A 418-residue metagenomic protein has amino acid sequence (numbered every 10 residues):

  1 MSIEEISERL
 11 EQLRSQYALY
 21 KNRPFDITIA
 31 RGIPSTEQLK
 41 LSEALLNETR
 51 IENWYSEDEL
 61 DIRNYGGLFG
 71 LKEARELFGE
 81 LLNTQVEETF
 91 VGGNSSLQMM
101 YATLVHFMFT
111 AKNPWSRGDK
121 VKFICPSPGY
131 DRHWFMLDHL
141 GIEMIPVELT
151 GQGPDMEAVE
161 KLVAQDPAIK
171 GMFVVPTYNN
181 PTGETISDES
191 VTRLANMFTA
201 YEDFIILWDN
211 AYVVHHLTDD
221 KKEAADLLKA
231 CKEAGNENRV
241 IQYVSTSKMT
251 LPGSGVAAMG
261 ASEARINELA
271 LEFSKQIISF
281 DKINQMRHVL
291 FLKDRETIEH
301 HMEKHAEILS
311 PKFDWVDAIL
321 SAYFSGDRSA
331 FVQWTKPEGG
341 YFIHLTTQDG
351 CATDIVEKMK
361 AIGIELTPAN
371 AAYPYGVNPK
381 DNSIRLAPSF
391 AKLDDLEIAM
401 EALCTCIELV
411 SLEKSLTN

Functional and structural regions predicted by a protein language model:
M1-F69, A74, E80, A361-I364: N-terminal "arm"/small-domain region of PLP-dependent enzymes with the aminotransferase-like
R31, E303-D317, A330-T346: Conserved glycine-rich beta-strand-loop-beta hairpin in the small C-terminal domain of fold type I
G32-T36, S96-L97, G129-D131, Q152 (+9 more regions): Short, solvent-exposed loop/turn segments at secondary-structure junctions
W54, E59-E202, V213-G235, C404 (+1 more regions): Conserved core of the PLP fold type I
G92, K232-S310, Y323, L412: Conserved core segment of the aminotransferase class I/II
H344-D349, L366-E401, T405-C406: Conserved PLP-binding active-site segment of the aspartate aminotransferase-like
I355-A361, A399-C404: Short amphipathic alpha-helices in soluble, non-transmembrane regions that often serve as interface/regulatory elements
